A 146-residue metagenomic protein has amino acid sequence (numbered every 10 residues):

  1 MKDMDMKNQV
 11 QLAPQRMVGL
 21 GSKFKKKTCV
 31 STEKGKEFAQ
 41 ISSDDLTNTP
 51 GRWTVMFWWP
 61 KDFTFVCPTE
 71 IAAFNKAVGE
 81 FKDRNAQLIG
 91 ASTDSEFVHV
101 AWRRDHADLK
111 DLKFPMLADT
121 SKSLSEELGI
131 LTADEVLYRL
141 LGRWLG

Functional and structural regions predicted by a protein language model:
K2-G146: Chalcogenol-based redox active-site neighborhoods
